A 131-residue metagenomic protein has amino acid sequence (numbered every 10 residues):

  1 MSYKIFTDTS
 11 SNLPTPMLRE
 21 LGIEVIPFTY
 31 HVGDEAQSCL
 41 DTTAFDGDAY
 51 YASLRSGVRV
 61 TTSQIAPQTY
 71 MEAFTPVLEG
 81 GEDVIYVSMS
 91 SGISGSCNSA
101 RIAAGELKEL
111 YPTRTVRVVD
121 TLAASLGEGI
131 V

Functional and structural regions predicted by a protein language model:
M1-S2, E20-I23, Y111-T115: A short helix-to-beta-strand connector/capping loop
K4-T69: N-terminal glycine-rich anion-binding loop in soluble enzyme alpha/beta folds
T7, S88-S90, V119-D120: Short beta-strand segments
E20, E24, E35, E72 (+3 more regions): Glutamate identity and glutamate-enriched acidic tracts
V25, Y86, V116-V118: Conserved beta-strand scaffold positions in the cores of enzyme catalytic domains, especially in NTP/NDP-utilizing
A44-Y51, F74, L78-E79, E106: A short glycine/small-residue-enriched secondary-structure motif
R55-I93, N98-I102: Glycine-rich phosphate- or other oxyanion-binding loops that anchor nucleotides, phosphorylated ligands
G80, S94-V131: Active-site histidine-anchored catalytic micro-motif
